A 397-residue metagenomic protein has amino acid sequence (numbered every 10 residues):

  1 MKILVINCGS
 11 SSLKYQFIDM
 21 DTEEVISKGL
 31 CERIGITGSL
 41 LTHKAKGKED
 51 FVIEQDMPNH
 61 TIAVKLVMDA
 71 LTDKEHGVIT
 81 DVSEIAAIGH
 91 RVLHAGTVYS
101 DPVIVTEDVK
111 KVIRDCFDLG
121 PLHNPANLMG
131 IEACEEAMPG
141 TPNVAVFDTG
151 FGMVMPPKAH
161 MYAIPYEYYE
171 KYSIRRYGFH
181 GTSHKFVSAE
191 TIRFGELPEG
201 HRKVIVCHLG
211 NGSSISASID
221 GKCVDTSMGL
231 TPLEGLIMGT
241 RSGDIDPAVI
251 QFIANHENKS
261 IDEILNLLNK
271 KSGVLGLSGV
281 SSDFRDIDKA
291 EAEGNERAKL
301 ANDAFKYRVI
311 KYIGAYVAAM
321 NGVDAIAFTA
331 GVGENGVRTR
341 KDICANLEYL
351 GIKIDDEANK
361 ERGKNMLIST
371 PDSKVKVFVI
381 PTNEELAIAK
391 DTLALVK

Functional and structural regions predicted by a protein language model:
M1-L4: Extreme N-terminal starter segment of soluble prokaryotic enzymes
S12-M57, G229: Short glycine-rich, Thr/Ser-proximal phosphate-binding strand/loop in the N-terminal lobe of ATP-dependent enzymes
A70-A86, T191-P198, I313-D324: Phosphate/pyrophosphate-binding loops at sites that engage ATP/ADP/AMP, CoA/4′-phosphopantetheine, polyphosphate
L71-H123, V144, G150-A159: Short beta-strand-loop/turn "lid" adjacent to the catalytic site in phosphate-handling enzymes
F151-H256: Glycine-rich phosphate-binding loop of actin/hexokinase-like ATP-binding domains
I219, V224-S260, N266, A330-E361: Catalytic phosphate/nucleotide-handling subdomain of diverse soluble enzymes
N266, G273-L277, F284-A319: Adenine-nucleotide phosphate-binding core of ATP-dependent small-molecule kinases
K299, D303-A319, V323-D324, G333-K397: Internal helix-turn-beta structural module
